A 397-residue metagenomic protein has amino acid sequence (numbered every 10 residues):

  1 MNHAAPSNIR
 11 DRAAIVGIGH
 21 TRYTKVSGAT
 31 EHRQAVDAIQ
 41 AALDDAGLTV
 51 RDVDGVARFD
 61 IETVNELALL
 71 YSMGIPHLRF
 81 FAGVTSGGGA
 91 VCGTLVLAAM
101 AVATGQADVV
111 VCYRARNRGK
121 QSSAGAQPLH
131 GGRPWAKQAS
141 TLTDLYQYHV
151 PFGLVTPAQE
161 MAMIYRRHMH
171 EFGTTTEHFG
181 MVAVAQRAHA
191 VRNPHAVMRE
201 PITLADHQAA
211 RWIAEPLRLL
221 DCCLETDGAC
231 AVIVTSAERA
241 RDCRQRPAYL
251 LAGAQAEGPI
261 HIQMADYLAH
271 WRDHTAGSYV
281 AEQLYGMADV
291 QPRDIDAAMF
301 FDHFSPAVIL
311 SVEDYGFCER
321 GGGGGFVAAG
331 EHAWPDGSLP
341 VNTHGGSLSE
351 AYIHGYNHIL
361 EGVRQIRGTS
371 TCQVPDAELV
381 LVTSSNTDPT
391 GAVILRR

Functional and structural regions predicted by a protein language model:
M1-A29, M181, I213-Y279, A328-H344 (+4 more regions): Condensing-enzyme catalytic core mediating Claisen C-C bond formation in acyl metabolism
N2-A90, L97, A101, I164 (+6 more regions): Conserved active-site "lid/cap" helical segment
S7-I9, F59-E160, M198-L224, A256-G258 (+2 more regions): Conserved catalytic cysteine-centered active-site region of acyl-thioester-dependent Claisen-condensing enzymes
S27-G28, Q121-A126, V191-H195, H261-M264 (+3 more regions): Short acidic, glycine/serine/threonine-rich loops at helix termini
V50-F59, F80-A82, V110-A115, H178-A185 (+5 more regions): Beta-strand segments within the central parallel beta-sheet cores of soluble alpha/beta enzyme folds
T63-S72, I262-D266, D302-F326, P389-R396: Short glycine/threonine-rich loop-to-helix capping motif typified by GTGT followed within a few residues by an Asp-Pro
S86-R116, P157-R192, V232-E238, E350-S370: Active-site-proximal alpha-helical scaffold in enzymes
H270-S305, D314-F317, S347-A351: Extended C-terminal subregions enriched in glycine
